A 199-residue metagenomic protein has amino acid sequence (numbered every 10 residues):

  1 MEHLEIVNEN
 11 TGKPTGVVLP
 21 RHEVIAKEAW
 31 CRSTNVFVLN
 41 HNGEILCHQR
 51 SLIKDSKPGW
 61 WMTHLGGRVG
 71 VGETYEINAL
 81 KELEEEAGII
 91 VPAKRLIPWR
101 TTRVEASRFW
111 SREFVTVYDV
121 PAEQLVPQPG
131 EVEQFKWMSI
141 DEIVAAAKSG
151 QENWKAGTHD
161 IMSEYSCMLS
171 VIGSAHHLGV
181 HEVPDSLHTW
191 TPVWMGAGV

Functional and structural regions predicted by a protein language model:
M1-N35, L39-H41: Acidic, metal-coordinating catalytic segment for phosphate/diphosphate chemistry, firing primarily on the Nudix
P14-G16, A93, V132, A147: Domain-wide signal for the mature, well-folded portions of proteins, strongly enriched in nucleus-encoded organellar
H22, G59, P98-R100, E105-V199: Nudix hydrolase/Nudix homology domain
E28, K54-D55, E105-R108: Short glycine/serine/proline-enriched coil/turn segments at secondary-structure junctions
A29-L39, G67-E73, E142-H159: Short, surface-exposed secondary-structure junctions/capping segments
S33-L65: A glycine-rich, hydrophobic loop/mini-helix early in the fold
L46-C47, H64-I97: The catalytic Nudix box helix
